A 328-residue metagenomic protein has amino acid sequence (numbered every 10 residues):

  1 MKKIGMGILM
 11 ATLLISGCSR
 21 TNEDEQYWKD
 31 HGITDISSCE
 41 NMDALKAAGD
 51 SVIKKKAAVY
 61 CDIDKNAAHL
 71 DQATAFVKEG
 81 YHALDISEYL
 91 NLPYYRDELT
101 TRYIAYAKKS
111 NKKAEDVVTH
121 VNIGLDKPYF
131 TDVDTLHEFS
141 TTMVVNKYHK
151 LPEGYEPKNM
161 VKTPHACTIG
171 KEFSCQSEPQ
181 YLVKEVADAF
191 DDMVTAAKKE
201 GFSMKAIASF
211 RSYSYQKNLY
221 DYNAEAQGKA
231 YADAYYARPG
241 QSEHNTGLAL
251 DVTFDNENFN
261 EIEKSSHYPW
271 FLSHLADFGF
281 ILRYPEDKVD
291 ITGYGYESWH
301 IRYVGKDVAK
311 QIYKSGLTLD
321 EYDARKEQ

Functional and structural regions predicted by a protein language model:
K2-T21: Sec-dependent N-terminal signal peptides of Gram-positive bacterial secreted proteins and lipoproteins
S19-A208, Y213-Q328: Extracytoplasmic cell-surface/polysaccharide-interacting catalytic and binding patches
